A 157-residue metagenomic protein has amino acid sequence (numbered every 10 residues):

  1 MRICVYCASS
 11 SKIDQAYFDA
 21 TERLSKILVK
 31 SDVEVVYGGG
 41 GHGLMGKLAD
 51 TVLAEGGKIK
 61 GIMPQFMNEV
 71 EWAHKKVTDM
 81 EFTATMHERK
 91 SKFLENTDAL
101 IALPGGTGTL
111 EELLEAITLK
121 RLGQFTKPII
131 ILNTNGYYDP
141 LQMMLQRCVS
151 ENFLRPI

Functional and structural regions predicted by a protein language model:
M1-N96, N135-I157: A cross-family phosphate/adenosyl-ligand binding-site feature
G39, M63, T83-A84, L103-G105 (+3 more regions): Short beta->alpha connector loops at strand-helix junctions that form conserved, small/polar/Pro-enriched
K90-L122, I130: Active-site/ligand-binding-proximal alpha/beta "capping" segment
F125-K127, P156: Short glycine-/polar-rich loops that comprise or flank the Walker A/P-loop and associated switch/sensor motifs
